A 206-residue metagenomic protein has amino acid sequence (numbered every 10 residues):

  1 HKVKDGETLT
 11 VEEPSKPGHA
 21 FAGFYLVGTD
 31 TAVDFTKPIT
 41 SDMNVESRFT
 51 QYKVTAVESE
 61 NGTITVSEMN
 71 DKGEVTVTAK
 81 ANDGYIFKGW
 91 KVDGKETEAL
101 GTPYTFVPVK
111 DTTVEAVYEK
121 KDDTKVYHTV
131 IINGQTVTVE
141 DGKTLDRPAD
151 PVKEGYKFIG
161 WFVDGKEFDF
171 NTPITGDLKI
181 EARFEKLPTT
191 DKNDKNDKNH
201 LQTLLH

Functional and structural regions predicted by a protein language model:
H1-H206: Secondary-structure capping and domain/repeat boundary segments
